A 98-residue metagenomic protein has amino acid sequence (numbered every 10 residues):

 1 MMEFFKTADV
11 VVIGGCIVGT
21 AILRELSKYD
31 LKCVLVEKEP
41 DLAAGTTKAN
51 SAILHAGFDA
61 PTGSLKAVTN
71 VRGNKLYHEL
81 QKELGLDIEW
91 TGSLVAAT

Functional and structural regions predicted by a protein language model:
F5-L35: N-terminal Rossmann-like FAD-binding beta1-loop-alpha1 element of flavoenzymes
T7, D30, K48, W90-T91: A structure-centric signal for secondary-structure junctions around beta-strands
S27-A49: Glycine-rich FAD pyrophosphate-binding loop
A52-T98: Dinucleotide-binding Rossmann-like beta1-alpha1 core, especially the glycine-rich loop that anchors the ADP
